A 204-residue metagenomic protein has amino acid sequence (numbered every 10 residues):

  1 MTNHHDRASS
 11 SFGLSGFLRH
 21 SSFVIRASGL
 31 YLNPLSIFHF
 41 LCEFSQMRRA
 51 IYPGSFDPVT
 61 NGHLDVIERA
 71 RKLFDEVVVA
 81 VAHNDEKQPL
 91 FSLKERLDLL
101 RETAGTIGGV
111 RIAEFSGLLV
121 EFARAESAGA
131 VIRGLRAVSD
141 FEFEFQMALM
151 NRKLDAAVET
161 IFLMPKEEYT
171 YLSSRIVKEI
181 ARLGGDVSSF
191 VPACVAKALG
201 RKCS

Functional and structural regions predicted by a protein language model:
T2-Q46: Intrinsic disorder/low-complexity segments
E43-S204: Nucleotidyltransferase catalytic core that binds NTPs
